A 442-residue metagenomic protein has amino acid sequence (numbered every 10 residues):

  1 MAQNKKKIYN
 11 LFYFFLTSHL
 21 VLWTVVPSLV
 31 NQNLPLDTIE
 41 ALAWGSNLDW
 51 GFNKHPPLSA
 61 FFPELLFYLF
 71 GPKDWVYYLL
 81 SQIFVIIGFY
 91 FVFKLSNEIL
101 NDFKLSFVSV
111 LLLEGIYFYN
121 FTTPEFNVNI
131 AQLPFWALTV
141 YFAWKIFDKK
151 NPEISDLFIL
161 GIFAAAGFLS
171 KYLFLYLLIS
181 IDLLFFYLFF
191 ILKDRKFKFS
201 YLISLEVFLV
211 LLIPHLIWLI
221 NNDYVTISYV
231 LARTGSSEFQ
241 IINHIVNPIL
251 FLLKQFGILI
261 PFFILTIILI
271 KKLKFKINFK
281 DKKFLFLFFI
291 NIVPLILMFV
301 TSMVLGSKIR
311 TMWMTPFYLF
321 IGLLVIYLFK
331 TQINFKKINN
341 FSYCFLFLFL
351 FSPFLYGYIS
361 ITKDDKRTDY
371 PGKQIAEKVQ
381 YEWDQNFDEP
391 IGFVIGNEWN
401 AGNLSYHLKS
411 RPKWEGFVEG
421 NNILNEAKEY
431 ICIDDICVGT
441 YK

Functional and structural regions predicted by a protein language model:
N47, D156-Y172, L183, F208-L209: Membrane-interface alpha helices of multi-pass inner-membrane proteins
N47-L48, M303-N340: Hydrophobic/aromatic-rich transmembrane helices and adjacent perimembrane loops
L79-L100, G115, A137-F142: Transmembrane-helix motifs of polytopic, lipid-linked glycan transferases
F89, A131-K149, I159-A164, I321-L324: Specific aromatic-rich, kink-prone transmembrane helix
S106-Y117, A164, F168: Short helix- or helix-capping micro-motifs that position conserved polar/aromatic residues at function-defining sites
F121-Q132: Short acidic/glycine- and proline-prone juxtamembrane loop motifs at membrane-interface regions of multi-pass membrane
L178-K283, P294, F299, V304: Transmembrane-lumen/periplasm boundary regions of multi-pass, lipid-linked membrane glycan transferases
G306-T311, I333-P390, N397-E415, G420-N421 (+1 more regions): Membrane-proximal, lumen/periplasm-facing interface regions of secretory-pathway glyco- and lipid-modifying enzymes
